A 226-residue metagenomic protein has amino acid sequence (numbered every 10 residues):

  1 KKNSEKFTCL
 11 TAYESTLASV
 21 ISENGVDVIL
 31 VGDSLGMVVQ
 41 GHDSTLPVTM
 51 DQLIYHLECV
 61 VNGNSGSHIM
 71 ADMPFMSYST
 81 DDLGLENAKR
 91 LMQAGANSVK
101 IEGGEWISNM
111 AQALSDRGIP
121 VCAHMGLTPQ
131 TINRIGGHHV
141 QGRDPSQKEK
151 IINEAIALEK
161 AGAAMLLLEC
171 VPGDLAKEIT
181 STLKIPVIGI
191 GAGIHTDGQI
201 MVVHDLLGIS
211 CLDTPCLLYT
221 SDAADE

Functional and structural regions predicted by a protein language model:
K1-E5, L217: Generic N-terminal amphipathic, Lys/Arg-enriched alpha-helix
F7-C9, Y13-H42, L46, M50-H68 (+2 more regions): Alpha/beta enzyme core
A71: Glycine-rich nucleotide/cofactor/substrate-binding loop typically near the N-terminus or early in the first domain
L212-L218: Short, intrinsically disordered, charge-balanced linker/junction segments flanking boundaries in proteins
Y219-E226: Conserved small/polar residues in nucleotide/adenosyl-binding loops
